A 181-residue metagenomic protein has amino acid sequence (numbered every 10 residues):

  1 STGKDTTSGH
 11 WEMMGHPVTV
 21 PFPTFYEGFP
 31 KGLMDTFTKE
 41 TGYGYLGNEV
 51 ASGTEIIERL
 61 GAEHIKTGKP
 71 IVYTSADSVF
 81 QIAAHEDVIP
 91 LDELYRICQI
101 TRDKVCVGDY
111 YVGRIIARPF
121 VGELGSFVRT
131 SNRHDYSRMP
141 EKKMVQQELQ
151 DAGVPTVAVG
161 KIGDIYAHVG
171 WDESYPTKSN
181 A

Functional and structural regions predicted by a protein language model:
S1-H85, I89-D92, R118, S126: Active-site nucleophile/metal-coordination loop of metallo-enzymes that catalyze phosphate/sulfate and related
V18, G122, G163-D164: Short, glycine-/Ser/Thr-/acidic-enriched flexible segments
A51, L91-R96, D135-R138, S174-A181: Active-site glycine- and acidic-residue-rich loops that bind and position anionic ligands or nucleotide-like cofactors
F80, E123, N180-A181: A short acidic, often aromatic-flanked loop/helix-cap motif at beta-alpha or helix-coil junctions that lines enzyme
A84, E93-G160: Extended, H/D-rich, highly charged conserved domains that either
K161-A181: Catalytic-adjacent loop/helix segments of enzymes that bind and process anionic phosphate/sulfate esters
